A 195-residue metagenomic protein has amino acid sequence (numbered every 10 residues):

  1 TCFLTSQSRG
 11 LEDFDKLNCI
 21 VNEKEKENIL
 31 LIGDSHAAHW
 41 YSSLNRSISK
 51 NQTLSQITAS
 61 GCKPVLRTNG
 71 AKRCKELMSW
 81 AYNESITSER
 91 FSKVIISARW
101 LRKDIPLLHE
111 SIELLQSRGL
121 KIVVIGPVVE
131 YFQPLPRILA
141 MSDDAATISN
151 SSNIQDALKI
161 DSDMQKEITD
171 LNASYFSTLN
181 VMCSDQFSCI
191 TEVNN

Functional and structural regions predicted by a protein language model:
T1-N195: Extracellular/periplasmic envelope-modification machinery, especially enzymes that add or remove acyl/ester groups on
